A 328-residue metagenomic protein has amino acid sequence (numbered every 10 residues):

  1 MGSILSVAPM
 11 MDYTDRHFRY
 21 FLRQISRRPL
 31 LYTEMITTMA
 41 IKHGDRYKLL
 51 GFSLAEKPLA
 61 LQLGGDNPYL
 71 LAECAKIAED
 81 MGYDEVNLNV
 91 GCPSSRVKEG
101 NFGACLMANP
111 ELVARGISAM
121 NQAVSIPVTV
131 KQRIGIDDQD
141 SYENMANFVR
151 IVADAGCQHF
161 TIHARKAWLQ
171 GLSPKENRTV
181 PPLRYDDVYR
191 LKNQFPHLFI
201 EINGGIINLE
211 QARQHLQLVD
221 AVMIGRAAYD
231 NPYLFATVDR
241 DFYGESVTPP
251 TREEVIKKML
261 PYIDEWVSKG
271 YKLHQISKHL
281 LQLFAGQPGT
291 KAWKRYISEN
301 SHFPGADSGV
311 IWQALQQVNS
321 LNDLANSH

Functional and structural regions predicted by a protein language model:
M1-H328: Flavin-dependent oxidoreductase catalytic cores
